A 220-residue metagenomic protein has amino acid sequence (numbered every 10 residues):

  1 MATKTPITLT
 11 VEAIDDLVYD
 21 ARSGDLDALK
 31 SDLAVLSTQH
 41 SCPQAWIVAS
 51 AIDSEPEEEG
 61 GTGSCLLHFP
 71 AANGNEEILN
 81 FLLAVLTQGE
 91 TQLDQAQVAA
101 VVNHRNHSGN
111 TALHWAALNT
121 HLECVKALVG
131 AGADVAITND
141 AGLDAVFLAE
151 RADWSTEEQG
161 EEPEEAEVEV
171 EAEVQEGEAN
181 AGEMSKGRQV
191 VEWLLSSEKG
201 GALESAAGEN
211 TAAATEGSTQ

Functional and structural regions predicted by a protein language model:
M1-L17, E150-Q220: Ankyrin-repeat-protein effector appendages
L17, L67, L113, A145-V146: Conserved hydrophobic residue in the first alpha-helix
D32, L82, L128, E161-E162 (+1 more regions): Conserved hydrophobic site in ankyrin repeats
A49-I52, P56, G89, V102 (+1 more regions): Ankyrin-repeat inter-repeat connecting loop/turn
E59-G60, Q95, R105-N106, N139-G142: Ankyrin repeat boundary/linker residues
